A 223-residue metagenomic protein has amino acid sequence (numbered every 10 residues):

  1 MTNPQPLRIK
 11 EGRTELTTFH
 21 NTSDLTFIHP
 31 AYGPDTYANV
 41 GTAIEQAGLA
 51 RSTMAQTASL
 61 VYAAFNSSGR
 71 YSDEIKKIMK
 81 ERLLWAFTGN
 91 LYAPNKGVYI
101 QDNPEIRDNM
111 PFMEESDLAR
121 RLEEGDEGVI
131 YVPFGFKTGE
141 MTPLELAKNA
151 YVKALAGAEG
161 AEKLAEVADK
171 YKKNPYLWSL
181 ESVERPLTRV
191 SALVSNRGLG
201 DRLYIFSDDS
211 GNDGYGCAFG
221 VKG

Functional and structural regions predicted by a protein language model:
M1-A50, Q56-G223: A binding-site-centric feature that preferentially detects glycan-recognition modules on secreted/surface proteins
